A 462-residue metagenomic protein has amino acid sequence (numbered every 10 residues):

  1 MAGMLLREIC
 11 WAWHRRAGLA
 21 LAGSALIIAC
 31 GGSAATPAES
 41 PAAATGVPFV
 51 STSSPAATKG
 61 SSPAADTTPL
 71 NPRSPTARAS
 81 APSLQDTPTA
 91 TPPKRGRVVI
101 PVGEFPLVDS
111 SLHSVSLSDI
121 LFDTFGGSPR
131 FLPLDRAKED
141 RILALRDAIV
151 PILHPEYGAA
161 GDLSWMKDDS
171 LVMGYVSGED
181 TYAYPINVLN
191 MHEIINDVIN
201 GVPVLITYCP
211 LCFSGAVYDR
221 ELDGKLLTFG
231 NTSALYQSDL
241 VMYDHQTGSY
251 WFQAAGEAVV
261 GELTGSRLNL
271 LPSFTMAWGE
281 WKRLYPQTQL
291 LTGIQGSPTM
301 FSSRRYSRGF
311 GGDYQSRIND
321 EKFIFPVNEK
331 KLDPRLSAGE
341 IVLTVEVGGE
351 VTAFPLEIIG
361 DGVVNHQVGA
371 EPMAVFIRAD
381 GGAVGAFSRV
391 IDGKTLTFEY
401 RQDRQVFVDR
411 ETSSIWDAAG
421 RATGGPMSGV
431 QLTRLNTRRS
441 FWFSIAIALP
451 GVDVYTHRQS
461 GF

Functional and structural regions predicted by a protein language model:
L5-G18: Bacterial N-terminal signal peptides that target proteins for export
R7-E8, I27, I206: Mature extracytoplasmic/luminal segments of secretory-pathway proteins
W11, A29, F49-T52: Intrinsic disorder/low-complexity segments, especially N-terminal tails and targeting/processing regions
G18-A29: Bacterial N-terminal signal peptides
G31-A34: Bacterial signal peptide processing site
A38-S83: Post-signal peptide N-terminal segment of mature Sec-exported envelope proteins
L70-F462: Mid-to-C-terminal functional-domain signal that highlights helix-capping/loop sites within ligand-binding modules
